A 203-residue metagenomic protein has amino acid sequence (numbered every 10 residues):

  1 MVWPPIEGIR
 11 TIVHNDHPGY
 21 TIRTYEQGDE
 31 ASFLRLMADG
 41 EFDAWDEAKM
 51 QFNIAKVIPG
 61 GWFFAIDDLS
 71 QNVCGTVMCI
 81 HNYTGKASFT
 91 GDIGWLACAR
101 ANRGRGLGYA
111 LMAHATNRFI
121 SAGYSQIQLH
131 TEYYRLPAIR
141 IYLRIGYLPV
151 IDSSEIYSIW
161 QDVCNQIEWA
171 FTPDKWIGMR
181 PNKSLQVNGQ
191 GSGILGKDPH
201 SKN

Functional and structural regions predicted by a protein language model:
M1-P18: Acyl-donor-binding surface of acyltransferase catalytic domains
Y20-F33: A short beta-loop-alpha structural element at the N-terminal edge of CoA-dependent acyl/N-acetyltransferase catalytic
A38-C98: A conserved beta-strand-loop-helix scaffold within acyl/acetyltransferase catalytic domains
W95-C98, G104-S121, R140-R144: Conserved acetyl-CoA-binding loop-helix of GNAT-fold acetyltransferases
F119-T131: Conserved GNAT acetyl-CoA-binding A-motif
L129-I139, E155-N165: Conserved beta-strand-loop-alpha-helix junction that forms the acyl-donor binding cleft
L143-D152: Conserved acetyl-CoA-binding loop of GNAT-fold acetyltransferases
I159-K202: Acidic/histidine-enriched, glycine/proline-rich intrinsically disordered or flexible terminal extensions
